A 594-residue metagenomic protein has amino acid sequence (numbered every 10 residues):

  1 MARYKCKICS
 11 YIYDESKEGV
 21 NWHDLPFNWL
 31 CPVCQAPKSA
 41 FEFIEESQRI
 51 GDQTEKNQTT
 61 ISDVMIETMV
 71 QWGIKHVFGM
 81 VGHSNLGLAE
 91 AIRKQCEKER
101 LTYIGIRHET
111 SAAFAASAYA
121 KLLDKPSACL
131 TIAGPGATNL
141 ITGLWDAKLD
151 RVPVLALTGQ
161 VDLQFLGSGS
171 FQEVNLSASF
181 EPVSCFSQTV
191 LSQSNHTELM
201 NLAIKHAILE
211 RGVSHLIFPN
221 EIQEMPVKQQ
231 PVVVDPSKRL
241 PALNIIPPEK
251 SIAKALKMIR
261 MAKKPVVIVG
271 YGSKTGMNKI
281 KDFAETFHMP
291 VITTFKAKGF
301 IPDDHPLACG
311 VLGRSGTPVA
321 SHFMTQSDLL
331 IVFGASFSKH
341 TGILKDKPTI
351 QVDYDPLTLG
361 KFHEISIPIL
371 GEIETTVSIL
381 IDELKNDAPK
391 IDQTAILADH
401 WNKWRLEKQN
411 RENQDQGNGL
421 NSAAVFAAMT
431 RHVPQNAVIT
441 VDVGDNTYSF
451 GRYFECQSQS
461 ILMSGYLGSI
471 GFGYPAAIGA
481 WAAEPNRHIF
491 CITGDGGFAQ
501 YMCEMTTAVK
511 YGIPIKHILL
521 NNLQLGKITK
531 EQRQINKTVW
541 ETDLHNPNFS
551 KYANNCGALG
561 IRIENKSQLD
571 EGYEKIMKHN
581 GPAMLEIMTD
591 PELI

Functional and structural regions predicted by a protein language model:
C6-C9, C31-C34: Short cysteine-rich clusters marking metal-coordination/redox-active sites
E18-N28: Short linker/helix segments within small regulatory modules
D52-K56, S194, L243, K257 (+4 more regions): Phosphate/pyrophosphate-binding active-site segments
S62-I66, V70-W72, L88-R93, N402-N486: Active-site diphosphate/adenylate-binding microenvironment
H76, K121-T131, G136-T158, E181-V233 (+7 more regions): Structural signature of the thiamine diphosphate
K121, Y271-Y354, C456-N486, A499-C503 (+2 more regions): Glycine-rich, anion-gripping cofactor-binding loops and their flanking helix/strand elements in enzyme active sites
A147, T158-L199, F218, A297-L397: Glycine-rich, acidic loop regions that bind phosphate or pyrophosphate groups
L157, F165-Q172, G360-F362, P368-L370 (+2 more regions): Thiamine diphosphate
